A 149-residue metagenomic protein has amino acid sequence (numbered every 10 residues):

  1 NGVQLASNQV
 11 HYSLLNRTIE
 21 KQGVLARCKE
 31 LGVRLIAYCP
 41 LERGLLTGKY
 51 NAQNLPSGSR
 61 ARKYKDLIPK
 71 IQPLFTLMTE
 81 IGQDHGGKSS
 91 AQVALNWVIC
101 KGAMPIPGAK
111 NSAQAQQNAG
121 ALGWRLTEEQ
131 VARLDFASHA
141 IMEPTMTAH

Functional and structural regions predicted by a protein language model:
N1-H149: Beta/alpha (TIM)-barrel catalytic core signal, keyed to glycine-rich beta->alpha loops juxtaposed to Asp/Glu that bind
